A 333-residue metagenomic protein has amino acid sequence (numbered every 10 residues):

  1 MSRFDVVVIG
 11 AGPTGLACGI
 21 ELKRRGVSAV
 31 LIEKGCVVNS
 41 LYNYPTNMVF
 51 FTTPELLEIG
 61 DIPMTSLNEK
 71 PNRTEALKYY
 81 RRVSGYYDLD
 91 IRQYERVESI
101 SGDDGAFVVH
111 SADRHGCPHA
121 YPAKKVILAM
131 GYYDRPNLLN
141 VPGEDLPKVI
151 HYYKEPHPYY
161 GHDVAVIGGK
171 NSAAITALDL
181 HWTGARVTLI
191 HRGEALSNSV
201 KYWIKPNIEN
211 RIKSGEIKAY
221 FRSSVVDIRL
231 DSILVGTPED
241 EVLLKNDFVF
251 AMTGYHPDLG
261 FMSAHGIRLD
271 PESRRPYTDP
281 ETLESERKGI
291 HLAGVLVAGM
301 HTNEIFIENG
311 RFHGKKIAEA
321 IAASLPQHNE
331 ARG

Functional and structural regions predicted by a protein language model:
S2-T14, H162-I167: Beta1/beta-strand and adjacent pyrophosphate-binding region of the FAD-binding site in flavoprotein oxidoreductases
D5, S28, D163, A185-T188 (+1 more regions): Residues at the starts of beta-strands that form the adenosine-phosphate
A11, M130-G131, T253-G254: Glycine-rich, N-terminal phosphate-binding loop of Rossmann-like dinucleotide-binding domains
A11-L89, A174-Y202, P271-E272: Beta1-alpha1 glycine-rich phosphate/pyrophosphate-binding loop at the start of Rossmann-like nucleotide-binding domains
D88, R92-D113, A120-A123, W182-S273 (+1 more regions): A Rossmann-like FAD-binding core segment of flavoenzymes
G102-D104, G116-L189, G193-I204: Predominantly flavin-linked oxidoreductase catalytic cores and closely associated redox partners
E144-P158, Y255-E304: FAD-site-proximal beta/loop scaffold in flavoenzymes
G294-R332: A conserved FAD-binding loop/helix module that cradles the flavin
